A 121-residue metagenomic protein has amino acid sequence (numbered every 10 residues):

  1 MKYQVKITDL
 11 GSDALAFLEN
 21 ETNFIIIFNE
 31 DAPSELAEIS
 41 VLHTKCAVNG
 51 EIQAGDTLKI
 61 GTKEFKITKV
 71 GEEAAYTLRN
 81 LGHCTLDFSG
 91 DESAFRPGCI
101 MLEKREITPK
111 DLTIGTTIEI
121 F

Functional and structural regions predicted by a protein language model:
M1-N23: N-terminal, charge-rich interaction modules
E35-A47, A94-K104: Short, structured beta-strand/loop micro-motifs enriched in basic residues and often containing a Trp
N49-Q53, L58-K59, L112: Short, well-ordered loop/turn sites that connect or cap secondary structure elements
G61-T62, K104: Conserved "cap/hinge" positions at secondary-structure junctions
K63-E64, V70-Y76: Short, conserved beta-turn/loop elements at beta-strand boundaries and strand-helix junctions
A74-T85: Short, solvent-exposed secondary-structure boundary/capping segments
G90-F121: Helix-rich interaction surfaces within compact, conserved domain-sized segments that mediate assembly or partner
